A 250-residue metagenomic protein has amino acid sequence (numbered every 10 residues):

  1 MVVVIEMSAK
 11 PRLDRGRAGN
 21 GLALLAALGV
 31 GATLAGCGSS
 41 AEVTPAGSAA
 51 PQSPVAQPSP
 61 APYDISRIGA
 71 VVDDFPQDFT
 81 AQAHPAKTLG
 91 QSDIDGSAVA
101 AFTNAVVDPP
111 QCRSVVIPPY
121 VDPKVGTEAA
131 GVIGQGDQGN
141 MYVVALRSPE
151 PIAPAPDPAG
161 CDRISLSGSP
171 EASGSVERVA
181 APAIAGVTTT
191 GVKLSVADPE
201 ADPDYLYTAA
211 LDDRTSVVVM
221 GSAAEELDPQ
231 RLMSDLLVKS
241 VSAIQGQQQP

Functional and structural regions predicted by a protein language model:
I5-L25: Bacterial N-terminal signal peptides that target proteins for export
T33-G36: C-terminal motif of bacterial Sec signal peptides marking the signal peptidase cleavage site
G38-A41: Bacterial signal peptide processing site
A46-V71: Post-signal peptide N-terminal segment of mature Sec-exported envelope proteins
V72, F79-Y205, Q230: A small/polar (G/S/T-enriched), proline-flanked helix-loop surface module common in exported/cell-envelope proteins
V143-V144, R214-A223: Short, well-ordered beta-strand elements
A185-T188, A209-S216: Short, solvent-exposed coil/turn segments at beta-strand boundaries
G221-P250: Surface-exposed amphipathic alpha-helical segments
